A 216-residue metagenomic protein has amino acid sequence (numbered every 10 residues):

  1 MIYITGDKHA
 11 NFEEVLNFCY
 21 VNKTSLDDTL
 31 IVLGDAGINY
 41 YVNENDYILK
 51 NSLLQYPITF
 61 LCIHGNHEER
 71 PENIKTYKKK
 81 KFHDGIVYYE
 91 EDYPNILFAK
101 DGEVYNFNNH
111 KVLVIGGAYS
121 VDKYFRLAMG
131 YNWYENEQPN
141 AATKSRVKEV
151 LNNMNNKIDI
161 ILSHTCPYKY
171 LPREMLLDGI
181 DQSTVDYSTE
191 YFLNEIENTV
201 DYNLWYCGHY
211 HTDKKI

Functional and structural regions predicted by a protein language model:
M1-K8, E14, F18, D122-G130: Short, charged N-terminal beta->alpha structural module
I4-G6, L30-D35, F60-H67, F98-K100 (+3 more regions): Active-site neighborhood of phospho(di)ester-bond hydrolases with catalytic His/Asp-centered motifs
T5, N11-F107, L176-G179: Core catalytic region of metal-dependent phosphoesterases/phosphodiesterases, especially metallo-beta-lactamase-like
V15, N45-D46, T143-V147, T189: Amphipathic coiled-coil/heptad-repeat helices and related helical stalk/stem segments that mediate oligomerization
F18-N22, E149-V150, E195-I196: A generic secondary-structure signal
L54-P57, E90-L97, N153-I158, E195-W205: A structural motif corresponding to the C-terminal end of an alpha-helix and its immediate exit/capping segment
T59-I63, K81-H83, Y168-I216: Conserved beta-sheet core of the metallophosphoesterase superfamily
G85-Y88, P94, N108-Y187: Active-site-proximal loop/helix segment associated with metal-binding centers of metalloenzymes
